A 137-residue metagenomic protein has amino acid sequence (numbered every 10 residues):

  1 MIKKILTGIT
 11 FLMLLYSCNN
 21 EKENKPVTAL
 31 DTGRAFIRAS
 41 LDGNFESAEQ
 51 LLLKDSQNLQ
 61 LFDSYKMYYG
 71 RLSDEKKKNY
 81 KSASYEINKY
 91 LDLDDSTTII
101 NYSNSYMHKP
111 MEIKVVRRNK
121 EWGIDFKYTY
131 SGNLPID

Functional and structural regions predicted by a protein language model:
K3-G8: Sec-dependent signal peptide recognition, specifically the positively charged N-region followed immediately by
L15-S17: C-terminal motif of bacterial Sec signal peptides marking the signal peptidase cleavage site
N19-K25: Bacterial lipoprotein signal-peptidase II cleavage site
E21, T32-G33, I100: Residue-level detector of alpha-helix boundaries and kinks
K25, L30-D31, A35, D42-L93: Short solvent-exposed beta->alpha transition segments
A83-D137: Exposed beta-sheet edge and beta->alpha loop/turn motif
